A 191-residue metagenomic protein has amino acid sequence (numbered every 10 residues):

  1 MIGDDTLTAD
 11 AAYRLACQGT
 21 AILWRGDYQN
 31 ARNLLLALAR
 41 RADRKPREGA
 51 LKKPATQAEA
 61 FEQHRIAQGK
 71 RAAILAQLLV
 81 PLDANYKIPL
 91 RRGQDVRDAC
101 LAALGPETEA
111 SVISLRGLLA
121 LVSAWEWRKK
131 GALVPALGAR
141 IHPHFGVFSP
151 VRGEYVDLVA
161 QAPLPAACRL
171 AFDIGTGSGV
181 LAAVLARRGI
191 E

Functional and structural regions predicted by a protein language model:
M1-A132: N-terminal auxiliary segments of SAM/dcSAM-dependent transferases
L7-T8, F148, R169-L170: A generic structural signal for short
Q68, L104-A110, P135-I141, L164-G177: Generic structural signal for short, solvent-exposed loop/turn connectors between secondary structure elements
R116-P165: Class I SAM-dependent transferase core
R152-E191: Conserved SAM/SAH cofactor-binding pocket of Class I
